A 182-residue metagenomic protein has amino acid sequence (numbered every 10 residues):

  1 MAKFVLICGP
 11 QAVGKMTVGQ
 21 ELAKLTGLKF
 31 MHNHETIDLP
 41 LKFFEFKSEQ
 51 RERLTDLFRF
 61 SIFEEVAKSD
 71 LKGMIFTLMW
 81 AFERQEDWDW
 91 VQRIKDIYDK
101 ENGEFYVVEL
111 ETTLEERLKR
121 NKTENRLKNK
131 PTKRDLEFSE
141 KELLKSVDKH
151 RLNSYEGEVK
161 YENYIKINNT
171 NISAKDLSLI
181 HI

Functional and structural regions predicted by a protein language model:
I7: Hydrophobic anchor at the beta1->P-loop junction of P-loop NTPases
Q11: The conserved Walker
K15: Conserved lysine of the Walker
Q20-E64: Conserved substrate/cofactor phosphate-moiety recognition/catalytic segment in nucleotide-dependent phosphotransferases
L54-Y106: Glycine-rich phosphate-binding loop used to anchor ATP phosphates in small-molecule kinases, encompassing both
E101-N121: Conserved phosphate-donor/acceptor-positioning beta-strand/loop module used by diverse small-molecule
E115, T123-D176: Small-molecule kinase domains that catalyze NTP-dependent phosphoryl transfer to phosphate-bearing small molecules
I180-I182: Conserved small/polar residues in nucleotide/adenosyl-binding loops
